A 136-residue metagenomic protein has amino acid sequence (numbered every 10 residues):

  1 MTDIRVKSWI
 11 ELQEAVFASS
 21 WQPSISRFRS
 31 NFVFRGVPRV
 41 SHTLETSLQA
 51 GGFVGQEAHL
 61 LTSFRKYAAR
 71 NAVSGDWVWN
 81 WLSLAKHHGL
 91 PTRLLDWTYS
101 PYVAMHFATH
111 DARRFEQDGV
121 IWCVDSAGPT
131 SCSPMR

Functional and structural regions predicted by a protein language model:
M1-R136: Catalytic-core elements of nucleic-acid end-processing and repair enzymes
